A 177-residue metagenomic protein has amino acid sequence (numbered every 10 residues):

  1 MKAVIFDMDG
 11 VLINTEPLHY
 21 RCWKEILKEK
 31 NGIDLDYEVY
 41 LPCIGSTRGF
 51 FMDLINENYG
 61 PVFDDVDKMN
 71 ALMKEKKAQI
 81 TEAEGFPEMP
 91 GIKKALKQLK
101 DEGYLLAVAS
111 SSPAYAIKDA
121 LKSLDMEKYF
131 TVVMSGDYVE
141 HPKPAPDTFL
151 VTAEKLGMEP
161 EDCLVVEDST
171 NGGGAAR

Functional and structural regions predicted by a protein language model:
M1-P42: Active-site neighborhood of HAD-like aspartate-dependent phosphohydrolases
Y20, K24, R48-D53, K74 (+1 more regions): An amphipathic alpha-helix signature
I26-K28, T47-F63, A120, A153: Helix-loop "lid/cap" segments that line or gate small-molecule binding pockets
G32-L35, P61, M126, G157-M158: Helix N-cap/coil-helix junction residues
I55-K93, E102: Metal-dependent phosphoesterase signature
G85-P87, A107, P113-L164, T170-A175: Substrate-recognition "cap/lid" segment bordering the active-site pocket of phosphatases
K93-D101, G173-R177: Surface-exposed amphipathic alpha-helices with a cationic face
